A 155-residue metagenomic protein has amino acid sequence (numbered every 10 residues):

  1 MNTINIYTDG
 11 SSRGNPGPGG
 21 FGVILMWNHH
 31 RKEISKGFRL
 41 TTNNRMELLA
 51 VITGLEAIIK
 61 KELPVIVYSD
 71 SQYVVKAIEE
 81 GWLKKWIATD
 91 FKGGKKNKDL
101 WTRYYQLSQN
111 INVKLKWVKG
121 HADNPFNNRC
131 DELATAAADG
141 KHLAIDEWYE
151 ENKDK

Functional and structural regions predicted by a protein language model:
M1-N5: Extreme N-terminal starter segment of soluble prokaryotic enzymes
T8-N15, I52-R129, L133, A138 (+2 more regions): RNase H catalytic domain
G17-G19, S35: Short, glycine/acidic-enriched capping/hinge loops at junctions between secondary-structure elements
G20-W27: Short beta-strand scaffold segments in enzyme catalytic cores
H29-M46: A short, polar/acidic, helix/strand-boundary loop motif
E47, V51: Short, conserved alpha-helix that lines the donor NDP-sugar binding/gating region of sugar-transfer enzymes
D146: Metal-centered catalytic cores of metalloenzymes
Y149-K155: Short acidic DE-rich linear segments
